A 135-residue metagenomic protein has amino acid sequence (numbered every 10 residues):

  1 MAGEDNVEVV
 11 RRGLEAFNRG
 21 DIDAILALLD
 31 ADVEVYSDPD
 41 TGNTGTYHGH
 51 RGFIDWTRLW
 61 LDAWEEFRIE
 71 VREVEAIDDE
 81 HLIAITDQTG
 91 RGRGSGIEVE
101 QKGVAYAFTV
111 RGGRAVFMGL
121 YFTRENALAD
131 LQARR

Functional and structural regions predicted by a protein language model:
M1-A2, G13, T44-H48: A general boundary/transition motif marking the beginning of the first structured unit of a protein
M1-D5, R58-R135: A beta-strand edge to alpha-helix "cap/lid" segment located at domain peripheries
G3-D21, L28: Short, aromatic-enriched amphipathic alpha-helices that serve as compact interaction elements
E4, E8, D23, R51 (+1 more regions): Generic alpha-helical secondary structure signal
V10, D38-G42, R93: Residue-level detector of alpha-helix boundaries and kinks
L14, G42, V116: Generic anion/oxyanion-binding catalytic loop in active/binding sites
A24-E80: A solvent-exposed, acidic/Ser-Thr-rich amphipathic alpha-helical stretch
